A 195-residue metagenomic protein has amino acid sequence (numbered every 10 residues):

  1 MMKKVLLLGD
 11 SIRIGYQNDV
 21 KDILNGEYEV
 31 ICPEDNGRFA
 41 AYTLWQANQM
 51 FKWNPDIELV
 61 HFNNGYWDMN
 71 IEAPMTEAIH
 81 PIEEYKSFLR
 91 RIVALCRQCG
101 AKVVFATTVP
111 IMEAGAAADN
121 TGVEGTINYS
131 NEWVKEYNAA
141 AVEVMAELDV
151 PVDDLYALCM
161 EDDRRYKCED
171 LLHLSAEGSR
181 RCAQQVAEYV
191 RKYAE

Functional and structural regions predicted by a protein language model:
M1-K3, E195: Short, Lys/Arg-enriched, disordered terminal segments
K3-N18, F39, M69: Catalytic nucleophile-elbow at a beta strand-turn-alpha helix junction centered on a G-D-S/GDSL motif, marking
L6-G9, V30-P33, H173: Short catalytic-loop micro-motif centered on adjacent basic/acidic residues
D10, N36-A40, P81-I82, Y129-S130: Short, flexible loop segments at the rims of nucleotide/cofactor-binding pockets, characterized by
Y16-Y28: A short, Lys/Arg-enriched amphipathic alpha-helix followed by its capping loop at the start of a domain
I23-G26, W45-E195: Alpha-helical cap/lid subdomain in secreted, periplasmic, or secretory-pathway luminal O-acyl-processing enzymes
G26-L44: A short beta-strand-loop structural module common to alpha/beta enzyme folds
